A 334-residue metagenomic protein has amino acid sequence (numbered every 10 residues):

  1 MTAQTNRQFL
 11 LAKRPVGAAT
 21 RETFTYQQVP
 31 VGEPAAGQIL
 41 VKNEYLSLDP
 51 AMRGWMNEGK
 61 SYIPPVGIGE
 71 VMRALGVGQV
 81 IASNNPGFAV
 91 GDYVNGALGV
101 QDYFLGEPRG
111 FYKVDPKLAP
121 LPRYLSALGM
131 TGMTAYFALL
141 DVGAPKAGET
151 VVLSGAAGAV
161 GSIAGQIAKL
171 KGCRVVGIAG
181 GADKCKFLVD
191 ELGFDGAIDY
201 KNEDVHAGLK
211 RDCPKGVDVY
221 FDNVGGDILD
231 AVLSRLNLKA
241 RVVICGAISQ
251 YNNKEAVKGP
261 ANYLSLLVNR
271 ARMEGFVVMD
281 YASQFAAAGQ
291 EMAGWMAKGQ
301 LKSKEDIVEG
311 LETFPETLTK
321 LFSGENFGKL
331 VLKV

Functional and structural regions predicted by a protein language model:
T2-Q4, M279-V334: C-terminal hydrophobic helical "lid"/dimerization subdomain of Rossmann-like NAD(P)H-dependent oxidoreductases
P30-L48, M56-V100: Glycine-rich beta-strand-centered segment in the early N-terminal region that forms part of a ligand/cofactor-binding
M72-G78, A89-G155, Q300: NAD(P)H dinucleotide-binding glycine-rich loop of Rossmann-like/cofactor-binding domains, especially the beta1-alpha1
N95, V152, I198, Y220-F221: N-terminal Rossmann-like NAD(P) cofactor-binding module of classical short-chain dehydrogenase/reductase
D102, G180-L188, V205, V257-Y263: Short, glycine/polar-rich helix-capping loops at beta-to-alpha or helix-loop-helix junctions that flank or form
L125-E203: Mid-domain Rossmann-like dinucleotide-binding core that forms the NAD(H)/NADP(H) cofactor-binding site
D204-K215: Short amphipathic alpha-helix with an adjacent loop that forms part of the alpha/beta core around
D227-L301, V334: Glycine-rich phosphate-binding loop and adjacent beta-alpha segment of Rossmann(oid) nucleotide-cofactor-binding
